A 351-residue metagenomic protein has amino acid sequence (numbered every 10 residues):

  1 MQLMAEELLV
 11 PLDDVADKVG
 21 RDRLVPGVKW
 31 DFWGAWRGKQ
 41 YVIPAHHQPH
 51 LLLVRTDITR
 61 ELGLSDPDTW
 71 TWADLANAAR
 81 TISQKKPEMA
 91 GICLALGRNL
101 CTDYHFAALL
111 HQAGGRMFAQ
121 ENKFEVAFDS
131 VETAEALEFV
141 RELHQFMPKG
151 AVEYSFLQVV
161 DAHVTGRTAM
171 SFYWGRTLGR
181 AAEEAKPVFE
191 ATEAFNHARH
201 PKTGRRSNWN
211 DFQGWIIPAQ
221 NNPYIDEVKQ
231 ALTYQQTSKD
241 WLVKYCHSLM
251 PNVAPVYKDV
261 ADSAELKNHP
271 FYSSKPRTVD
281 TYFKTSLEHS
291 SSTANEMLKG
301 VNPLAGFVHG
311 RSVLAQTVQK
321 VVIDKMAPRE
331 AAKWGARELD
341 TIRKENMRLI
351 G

Functional and structural regions predicted by a protein language model:
M1-L51, T102-H105, A191-H197, T281 (+1 more regions): Hinge/lid segment of periplasmic solute-binding proteins
D13-G27, D68, L96, A113-E135 (+3 more regions): Short, solvent-exposed loop/beta-turn-alpha elements that line the ligand-binding surface or hinge of extracytoplasmic
F32-H50, A73-E125, E132, T168: Extracytoplasmic/periplasmic solute-binding protein
G63-T69, K123-E125, R141-Y154, R167 (+1 more regions): A local structural motif
W70-N77, A151-T165: Short helix-initiation/N-cap motifs at beta->coil->alpha
A78-T81, E121-E153, H197: Glycine-centered hinge/linker elements that transmit conformational signals in sensory and ligand-binding systems
A169-W174: Paired acidic/hydrophobic, glycine-rich loop segments that form the ligand-binding mouth/hinge of periplasmic-binding
R176-V188, P201-S312, I350: C-terminal lobe and pocket-closing loops of periplasmic/extracytoplasmic Venus-flytrap solute-binding proteins
